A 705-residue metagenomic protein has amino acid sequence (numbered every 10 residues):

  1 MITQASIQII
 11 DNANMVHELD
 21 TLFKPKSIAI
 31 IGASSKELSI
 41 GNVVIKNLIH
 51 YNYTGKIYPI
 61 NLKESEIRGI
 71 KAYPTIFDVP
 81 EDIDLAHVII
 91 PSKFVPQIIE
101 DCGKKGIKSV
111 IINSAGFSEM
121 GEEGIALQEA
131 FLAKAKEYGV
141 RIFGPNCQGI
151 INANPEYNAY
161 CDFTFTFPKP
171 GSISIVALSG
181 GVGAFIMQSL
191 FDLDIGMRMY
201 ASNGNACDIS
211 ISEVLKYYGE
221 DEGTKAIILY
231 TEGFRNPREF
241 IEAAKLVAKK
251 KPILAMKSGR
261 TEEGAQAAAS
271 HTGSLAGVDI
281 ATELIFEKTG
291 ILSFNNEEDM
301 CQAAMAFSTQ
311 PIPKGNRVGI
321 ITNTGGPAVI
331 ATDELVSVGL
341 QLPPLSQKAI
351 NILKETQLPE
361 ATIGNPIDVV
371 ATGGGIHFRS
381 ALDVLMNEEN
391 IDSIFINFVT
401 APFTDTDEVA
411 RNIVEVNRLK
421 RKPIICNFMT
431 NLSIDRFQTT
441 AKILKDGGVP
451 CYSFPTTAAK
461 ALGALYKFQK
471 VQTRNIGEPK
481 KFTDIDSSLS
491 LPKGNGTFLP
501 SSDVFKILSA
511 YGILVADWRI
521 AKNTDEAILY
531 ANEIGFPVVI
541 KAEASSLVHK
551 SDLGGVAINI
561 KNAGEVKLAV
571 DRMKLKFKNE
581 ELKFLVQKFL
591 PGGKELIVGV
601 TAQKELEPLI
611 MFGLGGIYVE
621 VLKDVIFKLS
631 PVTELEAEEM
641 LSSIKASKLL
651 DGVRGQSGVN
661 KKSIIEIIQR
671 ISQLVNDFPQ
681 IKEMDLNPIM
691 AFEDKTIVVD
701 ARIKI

Functional and structural regions predicted by a protein language model:
I2-I705: Catalytic-core regions of core metabolic enzymes, especially those transforming organic acids/acyl-group intermediates
